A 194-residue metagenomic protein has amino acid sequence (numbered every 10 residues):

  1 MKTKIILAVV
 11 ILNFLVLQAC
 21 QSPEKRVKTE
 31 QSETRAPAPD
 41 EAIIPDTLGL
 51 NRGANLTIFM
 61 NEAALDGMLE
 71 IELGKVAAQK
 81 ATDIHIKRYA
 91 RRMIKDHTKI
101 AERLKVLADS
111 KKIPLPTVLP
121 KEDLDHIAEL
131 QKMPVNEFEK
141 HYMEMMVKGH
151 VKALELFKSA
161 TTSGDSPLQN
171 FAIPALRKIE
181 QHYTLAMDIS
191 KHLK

Functional and structural regions predicted by a protein language model:
K2-I6, Q21-K194: His/Met- and acidic-residue-enriched segments that coordinate or traffic transition-metal cofactors and support
I6-N13: Sec-dependent N-terminal signal peptides
V16-A19: C-terminal motif of bacterial Sec signal peptides marking the signal peptidase cleavage site
